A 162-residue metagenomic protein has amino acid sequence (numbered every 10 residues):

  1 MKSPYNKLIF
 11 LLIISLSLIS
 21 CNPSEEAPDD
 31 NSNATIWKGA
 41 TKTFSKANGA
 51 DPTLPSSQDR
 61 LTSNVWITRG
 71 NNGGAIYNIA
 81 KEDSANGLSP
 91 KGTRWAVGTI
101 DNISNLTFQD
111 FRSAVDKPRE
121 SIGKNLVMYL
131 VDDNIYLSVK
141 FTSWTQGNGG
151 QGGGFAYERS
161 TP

Functional and structural regions predicted by a protein language model:
M1-I9: Bacterial N-terminal signal peptides that target proteins for export
I9-S17: Bacterial N-terminal signal peptides
L16-K38: Bacterial Sec-dependent N-terminal signal peptides
A34-R119: Surface-exposed helix/loop patches within compact recognition domains
S104-G147: Acidic, glycine-rich flexible loop segments
G150-T161: Short, surface-exposed beta-strand/strand-loop-strand elements in extracellular ectodomains
